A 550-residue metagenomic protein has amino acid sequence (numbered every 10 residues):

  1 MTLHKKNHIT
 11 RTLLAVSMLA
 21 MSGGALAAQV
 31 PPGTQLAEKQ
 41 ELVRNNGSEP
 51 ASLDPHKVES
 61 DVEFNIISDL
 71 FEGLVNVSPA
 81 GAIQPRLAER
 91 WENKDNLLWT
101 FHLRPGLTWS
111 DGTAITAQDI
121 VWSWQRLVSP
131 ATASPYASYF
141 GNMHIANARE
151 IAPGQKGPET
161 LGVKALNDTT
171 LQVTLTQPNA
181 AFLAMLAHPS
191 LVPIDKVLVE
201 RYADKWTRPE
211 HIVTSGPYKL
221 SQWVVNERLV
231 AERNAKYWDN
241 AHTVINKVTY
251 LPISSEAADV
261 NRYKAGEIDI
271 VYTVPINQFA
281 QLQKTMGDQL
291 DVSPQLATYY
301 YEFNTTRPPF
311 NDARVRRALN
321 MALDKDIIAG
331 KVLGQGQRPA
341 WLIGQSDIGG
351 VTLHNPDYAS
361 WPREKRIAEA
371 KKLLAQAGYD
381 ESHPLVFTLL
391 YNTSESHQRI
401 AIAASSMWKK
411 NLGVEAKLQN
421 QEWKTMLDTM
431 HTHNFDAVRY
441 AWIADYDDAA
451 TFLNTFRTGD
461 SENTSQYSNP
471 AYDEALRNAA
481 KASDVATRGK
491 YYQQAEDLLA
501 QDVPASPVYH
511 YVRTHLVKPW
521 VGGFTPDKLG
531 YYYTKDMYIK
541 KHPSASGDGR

Functional and structural regions predicted by a protein language model:
V30, N45-D95, Q125, H211-T214: N-terminal lobe/hinge region of extracytoplasmic solute-binding protein
V30, Q35, T100-H102, K164 (+4 more regions): Extracytoplasmic/peripheral linker and loop segments enriched in polar/acidic and small residues with frequent Thr/Pro
R44, V225, I367, K371-A444 (+3 more regions): Ligand/substrate-recognition segments at binding pockets and active sites
S48-F64, L87, P135-Y136, F182-V192 (+2 more regions): A structural "hinge/loop" feature
A82, R149, G154-K164, D168-T169 (+6 more regions): Gly/Pro-rich hinge or "lid" segments in bacterial periplasmic/extracellular proteins
E89-Y139, Q172, R262, P309: Aromatic- and charge-enriched surface segment that lines or borders ligand/interaction sites
W206, A235-Q281: Ligand-site clamp/hinge motif
Q337-Q376, S394-R399: Structural transition elements
